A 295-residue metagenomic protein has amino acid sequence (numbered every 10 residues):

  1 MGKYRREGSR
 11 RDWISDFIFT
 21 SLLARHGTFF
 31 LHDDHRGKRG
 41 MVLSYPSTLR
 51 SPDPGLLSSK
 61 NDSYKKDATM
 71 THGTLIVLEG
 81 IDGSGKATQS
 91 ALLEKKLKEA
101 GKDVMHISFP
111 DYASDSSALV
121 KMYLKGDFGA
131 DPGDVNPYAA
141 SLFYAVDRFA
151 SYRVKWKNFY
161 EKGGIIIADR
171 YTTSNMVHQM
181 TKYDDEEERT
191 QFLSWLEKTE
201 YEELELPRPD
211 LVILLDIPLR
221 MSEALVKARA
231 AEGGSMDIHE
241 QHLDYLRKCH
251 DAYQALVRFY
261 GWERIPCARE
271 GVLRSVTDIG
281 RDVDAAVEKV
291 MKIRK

Functional and structural regions predicted by a protein language model:
S59, Y64-K65, T69, E94 (+1 more regions): NTP-dependent small-molecule kinase module
L78: Hydrophobic anchor at the beta1->P-loop junction of P-loop NTPases
I81: P-loop (Walker A) phosphate-binding loop of NTP-binding proteins
K86: Conserved lysine of the Walker
Q89: Hydrophobic positions on the alpha1 helix immediately C-terminal to the Walker A/P-loop
A100-L204: ATP-dependent small-molecule kinase phosphotransfer cores that center on conserved nucleotide phosphate-binding segments
T173-D251: A glycine- and Lys/Arg-enriched "phosphate-lid" helix/loop adjacent to the NTP-binding pocket of small-molecule kinases
